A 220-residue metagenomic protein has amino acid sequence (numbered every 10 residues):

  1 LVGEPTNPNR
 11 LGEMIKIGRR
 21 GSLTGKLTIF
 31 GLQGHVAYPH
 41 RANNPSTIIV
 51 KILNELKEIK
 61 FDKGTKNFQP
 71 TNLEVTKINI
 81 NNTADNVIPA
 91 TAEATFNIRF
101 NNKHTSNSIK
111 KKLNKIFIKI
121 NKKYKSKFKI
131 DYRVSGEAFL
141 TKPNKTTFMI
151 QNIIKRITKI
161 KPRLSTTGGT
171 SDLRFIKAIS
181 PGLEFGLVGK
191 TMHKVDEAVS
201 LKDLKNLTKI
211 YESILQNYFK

Functional and structural regions predicted by a protein language model:
L1-E4: A short, hydrophobic beta-strand-centered structural micro-motif
T6-R10, I17, L23-K220: Metal-dependent amide/peptide-bond hydrolase catalytic core, centered on the "pita-bread" metallohydrolase fold
